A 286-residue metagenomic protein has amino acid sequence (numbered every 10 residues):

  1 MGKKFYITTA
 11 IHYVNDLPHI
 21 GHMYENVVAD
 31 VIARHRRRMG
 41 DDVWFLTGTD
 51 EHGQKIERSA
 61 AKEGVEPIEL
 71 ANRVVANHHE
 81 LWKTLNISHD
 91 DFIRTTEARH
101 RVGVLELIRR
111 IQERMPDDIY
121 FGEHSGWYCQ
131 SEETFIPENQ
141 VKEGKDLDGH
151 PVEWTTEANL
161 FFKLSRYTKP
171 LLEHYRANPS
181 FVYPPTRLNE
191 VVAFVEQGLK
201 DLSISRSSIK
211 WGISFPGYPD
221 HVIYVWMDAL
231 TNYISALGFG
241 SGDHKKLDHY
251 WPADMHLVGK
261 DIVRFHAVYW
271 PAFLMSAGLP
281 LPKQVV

Functional and structural regions predicted by a protein language model:
G2-G40, L46-T47, R99-G103, V152-V286: Structured secondary-structure scaffolds
G2-I7, D50, R73, N77-E80: Short, composition-biased local secondary-structure segments
V31, K55, N77, E106-L107 (+1 more regions): Short Gly/charged-rich anion-binding patches and loops
M39-D42, L85-D90, P116-I119, M275-L281: Surface-exposed helix-capping loop/turn segments at secondary-structure junctions
T49-K55: Short, charge-patterned binding micro-sites
I56-K62: Surface-exposed, active-site-proximal loop segments in enzymatic domains
E63-F215: Residue patterns forming the tRNA-binding/recognition surfaces of aminoacyl-tRNA synthetases and related DALR
